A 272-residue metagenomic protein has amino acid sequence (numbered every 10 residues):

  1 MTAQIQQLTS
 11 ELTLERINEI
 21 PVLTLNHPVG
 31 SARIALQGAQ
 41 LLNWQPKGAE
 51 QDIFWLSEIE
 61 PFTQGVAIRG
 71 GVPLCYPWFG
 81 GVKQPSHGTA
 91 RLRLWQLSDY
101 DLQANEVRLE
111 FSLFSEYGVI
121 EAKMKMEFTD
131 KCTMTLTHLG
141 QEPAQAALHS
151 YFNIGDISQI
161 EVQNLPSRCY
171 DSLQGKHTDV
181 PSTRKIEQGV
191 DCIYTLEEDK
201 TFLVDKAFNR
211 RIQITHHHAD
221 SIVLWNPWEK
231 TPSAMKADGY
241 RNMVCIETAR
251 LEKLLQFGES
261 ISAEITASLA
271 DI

Functional and structural regions predicted by a protein language model:
M1-P28, A35, F114-E116, Y194-I272: Beta-strand-rich recognition/accessory modules
V22, E106-R108, E121-K123, E127 (+3 more regions): Intrinsic-disorder/low-complexity, polar/charged segments enriched in Ser/Thr/Lys/Arg/Asp/Glu/Gln
P28-P85: Acidic-aromatic substrate-binding/catalytic surfaces of carbohydrate-active enzymes
Q37, L139-P143, A270-I272: Short solvent-exposed strand-capping/beta-turn motif centered on an Asx-Ser/Thr pair
F62-A90, Q163-H177, E198-T201, L251: Beta-strand/loop-rich accessory regions of lumenal/periplasmic or secreted enzymes, predominantly carbohydrate-active
Q84-T129: Extended, loop-rich substrate-binding clefts of extracytoplasmic carbohydrate-active enzymes
F111-I154: Acidic, contiguous internal or C-terminal segments within carbohydrate-active enzymes that form a structured patch used
P143, Y151-I222, P227: Active-site/ligand-binding surface loops and adjacent short beta/alpha elements that line catalytic pockets across
